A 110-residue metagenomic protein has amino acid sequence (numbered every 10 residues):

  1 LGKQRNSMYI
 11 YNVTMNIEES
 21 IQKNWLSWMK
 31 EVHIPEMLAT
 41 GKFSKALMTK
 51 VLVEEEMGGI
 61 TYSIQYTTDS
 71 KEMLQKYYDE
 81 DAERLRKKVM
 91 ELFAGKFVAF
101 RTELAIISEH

Functional and structural regions predicted by a protein language model:
L1-S7: Short, Lys/Arg-enriched N-terminal segments with co-localized hydrophobic residues within the first ~10-30 amino acids
R5, L47-M57, K88-H110: Glycine-rich beta-strand-turn "strand-cap" elements at beta-sheet edges
M8-I10, G41: Coil-to-beta-strand transition motifs
I10-N16, M48-E80: Short, well-ordered beta-strand segments in beta-rich or mixed alpha/beta enzyme and ligand-binding folds
I21, E72-L74, E109: Residue-level signal for secondary-structure boundary sites
I21-M48, R86-K87: Short amphipathic alpha-helical segments
L38-T40, D69, E109: A short, structured loop/turn motif at beta-sheet edges
Q75, D79-E91: Intrinsically disordered, low-complexity terminal tails and linkers in eukaryotic proteins, enriched in charged/polar
